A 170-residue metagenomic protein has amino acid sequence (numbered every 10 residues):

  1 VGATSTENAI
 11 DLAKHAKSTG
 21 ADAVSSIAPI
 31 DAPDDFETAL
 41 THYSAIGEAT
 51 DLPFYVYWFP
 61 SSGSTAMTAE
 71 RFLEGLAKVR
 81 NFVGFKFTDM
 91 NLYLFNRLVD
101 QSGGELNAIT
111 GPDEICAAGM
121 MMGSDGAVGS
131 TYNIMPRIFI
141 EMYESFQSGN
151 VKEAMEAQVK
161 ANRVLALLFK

Functional and structural regions predicted by a protein language model:
V1-S64, E74: Active-site beta->alpha loop and helix N-cap motifs at the rims of alpha/beta catalytic domains
E48-A49, P60-F169: Catalytic alpha/beta core domains of metabolic enzymes, predominantly
